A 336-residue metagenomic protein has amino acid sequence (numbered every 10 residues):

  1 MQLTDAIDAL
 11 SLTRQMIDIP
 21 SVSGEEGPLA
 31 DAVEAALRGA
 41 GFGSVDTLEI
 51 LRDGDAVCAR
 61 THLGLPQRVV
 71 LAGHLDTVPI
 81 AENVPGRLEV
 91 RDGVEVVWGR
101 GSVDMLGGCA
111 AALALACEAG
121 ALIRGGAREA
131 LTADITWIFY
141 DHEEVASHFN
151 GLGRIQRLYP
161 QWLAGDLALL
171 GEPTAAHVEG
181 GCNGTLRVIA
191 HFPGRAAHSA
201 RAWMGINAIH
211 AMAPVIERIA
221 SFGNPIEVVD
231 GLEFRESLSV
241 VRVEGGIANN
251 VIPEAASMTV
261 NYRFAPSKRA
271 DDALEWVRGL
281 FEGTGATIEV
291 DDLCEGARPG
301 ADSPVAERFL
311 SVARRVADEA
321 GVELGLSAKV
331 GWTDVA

Functional and structural regions predicted by a protein language model:
M1, S21, P173, G180 (+1 more regions): Metal-dependent amide/peptide-bond hydrolase catalytic core, centered on the "pita-bread" metallohydrolase fold
Q2-V103, A121-L131: Acidic/His- and Gly-rich active-site-bordering loop/insert found across diverse amide/peptide-bond hydrolases
Q15, A114-A121, P214-S221: Short glycine/serine- and small hydrophobic-enriched flexible loop segments
Q67-V70, E95-V96, T136, D166-L169 (+1 more regions): Structural motif
A72, L170, A255: Structural signature of FAD isoalloxazine-binding scaffolds in flavoprotein oxidoreductases
V96-A111, H198: Glycine/serine-rich anion-binding loops at beta->alpha junctions that coordinate negatively charged ligand groups
L106-G184: Acidic/histidine-rich catalytic neighborhood of metal-dependent amide-processing enzymes
